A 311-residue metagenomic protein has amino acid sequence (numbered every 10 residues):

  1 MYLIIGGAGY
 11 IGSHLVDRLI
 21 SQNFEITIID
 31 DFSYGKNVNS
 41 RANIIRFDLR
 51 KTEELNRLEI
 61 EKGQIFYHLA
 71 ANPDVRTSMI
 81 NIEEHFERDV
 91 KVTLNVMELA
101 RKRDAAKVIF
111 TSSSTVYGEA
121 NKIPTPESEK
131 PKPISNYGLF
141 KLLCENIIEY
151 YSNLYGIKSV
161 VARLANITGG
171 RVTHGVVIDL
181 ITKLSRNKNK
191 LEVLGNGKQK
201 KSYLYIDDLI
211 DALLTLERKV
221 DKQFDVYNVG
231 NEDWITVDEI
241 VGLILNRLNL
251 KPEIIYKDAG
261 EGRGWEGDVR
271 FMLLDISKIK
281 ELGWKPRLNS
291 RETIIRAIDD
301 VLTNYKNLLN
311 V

Functional and structural regions predicted by a protein language model:
M1-I167: N-terminal Rossmann-like NAD(P)+-binding domain of SDR-like oxidoreductases, especially those catalyzing
L15, L180, L184, L213-E217 (+3 more regions): Hydrophobic "lid"/C-terminal helical patch of Rossmann-like NAD(P)-dependent dehydrogenase/epimerase domains
R50, I80, R88-K91, S135 (+6 more regions): Residue-level signal for the nucleotide or nucleotide-sugar donor/cofactor binding architecture
I123, N146-K201, I206-T215, E232-W234 (+1 more regions): NAD(P)-dependent short-chain dehydrogenase/reductase
N189-V193, L216, V220-V229, P252 (+1 more regions): Core catalytic loop region at the nicotinamide-binding pocket of NAD(P)H-dependent oxidoreductases
L194-K198, V226-Y227, D238-G242, N249-F271 (+1 more regions): C-terminal "lid/loop" region of Rossmann-like NAD(P)-dependent oxidoreductases
L209, L213, V229, I240 (+2 more regions): Non-catalytic, hydrophobic alpha-helical segments
S290-V311: Amphipathic terminal alpha-helices
